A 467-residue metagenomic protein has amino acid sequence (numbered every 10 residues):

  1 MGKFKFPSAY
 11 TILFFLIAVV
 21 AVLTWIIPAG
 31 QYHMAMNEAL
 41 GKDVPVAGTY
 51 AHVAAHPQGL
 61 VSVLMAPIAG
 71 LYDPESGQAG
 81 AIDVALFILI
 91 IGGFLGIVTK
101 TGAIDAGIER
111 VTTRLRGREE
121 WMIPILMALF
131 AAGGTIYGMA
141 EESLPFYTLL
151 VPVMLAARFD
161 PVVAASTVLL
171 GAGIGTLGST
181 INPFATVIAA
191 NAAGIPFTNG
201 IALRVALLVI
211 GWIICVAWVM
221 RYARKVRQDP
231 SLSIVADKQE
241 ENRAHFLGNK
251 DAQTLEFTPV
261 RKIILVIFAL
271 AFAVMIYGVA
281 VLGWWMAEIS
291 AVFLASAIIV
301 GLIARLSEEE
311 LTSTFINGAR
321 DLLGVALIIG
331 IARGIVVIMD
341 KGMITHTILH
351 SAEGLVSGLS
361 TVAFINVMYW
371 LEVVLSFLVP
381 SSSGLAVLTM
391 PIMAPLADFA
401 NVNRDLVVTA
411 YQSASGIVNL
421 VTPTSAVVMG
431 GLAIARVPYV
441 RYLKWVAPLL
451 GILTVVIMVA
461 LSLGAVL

Functional and structural regions predicted by a protein language model:
M1-F6, Y10, M34-D43, A202-T314 (+3 more regions): Long, contiguous bundles of hydrophobic transmembrane helices that form the permeation core of multi-pass
G2-I12, Y147-D237, T254-T258, K262 (+2 more regions): Membrane-core helix-loop-helix motifs of multi-pass transport proteins
P7, V356-L467: C-terminal transmembrane helix pair
A9-Y10, F14-A18, D43-A106, W284-T347: Core transmembrane alpha-helical segments of multi-pass membrane transporters/permeases
Y10-P28, I88-G96, L129-G133, G175 (+6 more regions): Hydrophobic core segments of alpha-helical transmembrane domains in multi-pass membrane transport and ion-translocation
E75-A85, T113-I125, A157-V163, K262 (+4 more regions): Membrane-interfacial loop-to-helix junctions in multi-pass transporters
A85-I88, E119-G134, F159-L177, V209 (+2 more regions): Alpha-helical transmembrane segments of multi-pass membrane proteins
I88-I90, R118-L149, I329-M339, L355-P395 (+1 more regions): Hydrophobic alpha-helical transmembrane segments of multi-pass integral membrane proteins, predominantly secondary
